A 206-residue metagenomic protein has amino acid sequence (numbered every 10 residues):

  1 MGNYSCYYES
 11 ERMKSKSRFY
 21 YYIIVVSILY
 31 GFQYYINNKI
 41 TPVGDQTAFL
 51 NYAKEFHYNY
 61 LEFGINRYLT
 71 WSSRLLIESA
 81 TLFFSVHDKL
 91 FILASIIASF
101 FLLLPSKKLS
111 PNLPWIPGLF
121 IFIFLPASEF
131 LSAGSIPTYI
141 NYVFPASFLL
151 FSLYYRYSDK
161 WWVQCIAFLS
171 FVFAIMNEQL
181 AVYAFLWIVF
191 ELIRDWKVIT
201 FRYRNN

Functional and structural regions predicted by a protein language model:
M1-Y30: Start-transfer (signal-anchor) and selected internal transmembrane alpha helices of multi-pass inner/ER membrane
L29-L69, T81-L82: Extracytoplasmic loop-helix module adjacent to an early transmembrane segment
N66-I96: Short hydrophobic/aromatic helix or loop-helix immediately within or flanking a transmembrane segment in polytopic
R74, P114-R156: Membrane-interface micro-motifs in multi-pass membrane enzymes
I96-W115, F151: Transmembrane-helix motifs of polytopic, lipid-linked glycan transferases
S99, N141-L150, Y183-E191: Hydrophobic core segments of transmembrane alpha-helices in multi-pass, intramembrane catalytic enzymes
V163-W187: Membrane-interface alpha helices of multi-pass inner-membrane proteins
A184-N206: Perimembrane helix-loop-helix junctions
